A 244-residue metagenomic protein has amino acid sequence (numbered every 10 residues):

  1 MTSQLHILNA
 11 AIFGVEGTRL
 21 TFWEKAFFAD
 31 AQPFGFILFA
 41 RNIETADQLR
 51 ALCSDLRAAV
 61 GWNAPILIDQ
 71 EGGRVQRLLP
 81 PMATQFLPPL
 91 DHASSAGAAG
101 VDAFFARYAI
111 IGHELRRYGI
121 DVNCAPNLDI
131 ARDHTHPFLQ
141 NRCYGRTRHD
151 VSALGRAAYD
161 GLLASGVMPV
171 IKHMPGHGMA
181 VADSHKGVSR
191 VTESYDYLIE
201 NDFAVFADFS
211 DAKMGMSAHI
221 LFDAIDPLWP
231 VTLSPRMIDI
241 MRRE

Functional and structural regions predicted by a protein language model:
M1-E24: N-terminal basic/disordered segments at the start of proteins
F13-G14, L20, R41-A59, A64 (+2 more regions): Second-shell residues forming the walls of enzyme active-site clefts
E16-A29, A103-E114, E200-V205: Short, acidic/polar
A26-F39, I110, R117-V122: Catalytic domains of carbohydrate-active enzymes, especially glycoside hydrolases
E44-A51, S95-H113, R146-A153, L198-I199: Glycine-rich anion/phosphate-binding loops
R57-F86, F104-A131, V151, G155 (+1 more regions): Glycine-rich, aromatic-flanked loop segments that form ligand/cofactor-binding clefts across common enzyme folds
M82-G100, C143-G145: A charged helix-plus-loop insertion that forms the helical arch/lid used to bind and gate nucleic-acid substrates
